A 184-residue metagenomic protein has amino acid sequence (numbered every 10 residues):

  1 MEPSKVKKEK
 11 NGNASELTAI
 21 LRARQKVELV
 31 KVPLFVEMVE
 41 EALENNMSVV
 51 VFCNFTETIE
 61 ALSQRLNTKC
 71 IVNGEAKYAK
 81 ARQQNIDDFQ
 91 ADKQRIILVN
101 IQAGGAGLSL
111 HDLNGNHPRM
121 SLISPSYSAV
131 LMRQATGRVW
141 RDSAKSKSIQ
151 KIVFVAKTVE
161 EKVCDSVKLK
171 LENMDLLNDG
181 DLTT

Functional and structural regions predicted by a protein language model:
M1-M47, C53-E57, A61-R65, K170-T184: Interdomain linker/hinge connecting the two RecA-like lobes of the SF2 helicase core
L17, R24, E75-A76, V163: Helix-centric, low-specificity signal for extended rod-like, repetitive segments
V36-E40, S63, I86, T136 (+1 more regions): Short amphipathic alpha-helical segments and helix-helix/interface helices
N46-S48, Q94-R95: Pre-Walker A (Motif I) flank of P-loop NTPase domains
V51-F52, V153: Active-site-adjacent beta-strand anchor residues
F52-N54, V99-N100: Replace "coordinates the UDP/GDP/TDP-sugar" with "coordinates nucleotide-activated sugar donors
I59, C70-K162, K170: Conserved RecA-like P-loop NTPase helicase motor core
V167: C-terminal anion-handling pockets and recognition modules
